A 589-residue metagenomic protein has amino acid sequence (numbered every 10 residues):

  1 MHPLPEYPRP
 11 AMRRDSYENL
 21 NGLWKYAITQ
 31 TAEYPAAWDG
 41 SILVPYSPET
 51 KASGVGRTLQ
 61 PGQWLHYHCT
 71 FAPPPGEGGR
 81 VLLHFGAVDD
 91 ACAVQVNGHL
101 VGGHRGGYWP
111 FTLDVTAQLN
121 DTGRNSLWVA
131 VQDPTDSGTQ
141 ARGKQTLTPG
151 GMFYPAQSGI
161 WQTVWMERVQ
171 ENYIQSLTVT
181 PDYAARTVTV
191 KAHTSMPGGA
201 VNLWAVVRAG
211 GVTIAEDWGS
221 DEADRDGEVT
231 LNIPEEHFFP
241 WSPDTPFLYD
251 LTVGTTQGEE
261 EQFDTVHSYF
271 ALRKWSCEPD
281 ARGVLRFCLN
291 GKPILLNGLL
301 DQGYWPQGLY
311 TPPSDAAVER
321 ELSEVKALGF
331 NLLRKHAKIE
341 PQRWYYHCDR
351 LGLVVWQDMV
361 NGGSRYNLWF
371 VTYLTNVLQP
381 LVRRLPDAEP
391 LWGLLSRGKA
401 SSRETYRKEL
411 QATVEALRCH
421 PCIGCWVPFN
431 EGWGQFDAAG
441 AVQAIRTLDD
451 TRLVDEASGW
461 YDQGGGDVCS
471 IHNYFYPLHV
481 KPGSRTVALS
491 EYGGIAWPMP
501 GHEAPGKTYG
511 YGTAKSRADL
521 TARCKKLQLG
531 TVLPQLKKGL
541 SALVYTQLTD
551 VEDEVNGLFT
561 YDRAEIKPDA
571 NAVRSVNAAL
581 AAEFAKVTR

Functional and structural regions predicted by a protein language model:
E6, P10-A11, S16, K25-T31 (+7 more regions): Accessory beta-strand-rich segments of carbohydrate-active enzymes
W24, G98, V164, Y249 (+7 more regions): Conserved, mostly hydrophobic/aromatic
V94-V96, R186-D221, V229: Beta-strand-rich binding/interaction modules
L113-Q118, T230-P246, L529: Signal that preferentially marks extracellular ectodomain short beta-strand elements of beta-sandwich modules
L147-Y173, Y561-T588: Catalytic cores of secreted or luminal carbohydrate-active enzymes
R168-G198, A281-R286, A579-R589: Surface beta-strand/loop "capping" patches
L177-T178, T252-V325, A579, E583-K586: N-terminal carbohydrate-binding accessory modules
L332-N577, E583-R589: Substrate-binding/catalytic cleft of secreted carbohydrate-active enzymes, primarily glycoside hydrolases
